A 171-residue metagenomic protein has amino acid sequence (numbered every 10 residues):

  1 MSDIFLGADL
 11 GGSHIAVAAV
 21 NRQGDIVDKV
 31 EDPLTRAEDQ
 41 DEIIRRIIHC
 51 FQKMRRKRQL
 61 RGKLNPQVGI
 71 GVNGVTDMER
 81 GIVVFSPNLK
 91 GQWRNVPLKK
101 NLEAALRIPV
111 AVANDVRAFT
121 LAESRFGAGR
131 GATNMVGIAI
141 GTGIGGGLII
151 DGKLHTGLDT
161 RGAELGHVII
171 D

Functional and structural regions predicted by a protein language model:
M1-I4, L10: Extreme N-terminus of proteins, especially the signal/transit-peptide cleavage junction and the first residues
S2, A18-V20, K29-E31, E38-Q40 (+3 more regions): Glycine/GP-enriched mid-protein hinge/lid loop-to-helix segment characteristic of carbohydrate kinases
A8, N114, L158: Active-site flanking residues adjacent to catalytic metal/cofactor-binding acidic residues
D9, G69-N73, G137-G143: Short beta-strand segments
D9, N21, M78, I149: Short, acidic, Ser/Thr-enriched surface-loop or helix-capping motifs
H14: Regulatory input/activation interfaces that engage signals or partners
I26, T76, V83, L154-H155: Hydrophobic "anchor" residues
T35, Q40-I48, Q52, R56 (+2 more regions): Glycine-rich phosphate-binding loop and adjoining helix at the ATP-binding site of ATP-dependent phosphoryl-transfer
